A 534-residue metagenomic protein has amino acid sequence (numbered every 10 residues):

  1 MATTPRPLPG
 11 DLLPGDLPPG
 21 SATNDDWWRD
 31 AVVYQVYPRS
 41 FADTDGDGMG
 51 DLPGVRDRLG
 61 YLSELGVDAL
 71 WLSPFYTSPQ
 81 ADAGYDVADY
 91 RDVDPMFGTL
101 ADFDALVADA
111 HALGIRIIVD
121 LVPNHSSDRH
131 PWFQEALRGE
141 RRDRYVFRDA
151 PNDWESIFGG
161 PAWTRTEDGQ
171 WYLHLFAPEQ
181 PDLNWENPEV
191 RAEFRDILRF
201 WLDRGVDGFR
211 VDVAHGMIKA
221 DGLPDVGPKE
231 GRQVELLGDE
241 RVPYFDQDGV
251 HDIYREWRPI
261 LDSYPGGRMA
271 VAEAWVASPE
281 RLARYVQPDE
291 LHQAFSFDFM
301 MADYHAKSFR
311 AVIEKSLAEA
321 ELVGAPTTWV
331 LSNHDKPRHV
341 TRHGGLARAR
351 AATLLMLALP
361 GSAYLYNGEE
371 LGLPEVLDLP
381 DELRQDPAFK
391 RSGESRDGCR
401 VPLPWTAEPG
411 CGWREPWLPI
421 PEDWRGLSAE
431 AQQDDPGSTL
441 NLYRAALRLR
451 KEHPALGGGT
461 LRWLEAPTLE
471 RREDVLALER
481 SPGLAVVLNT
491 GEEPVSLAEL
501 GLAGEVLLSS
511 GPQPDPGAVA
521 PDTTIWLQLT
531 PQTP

Functional and structural regions predicted by a protein language model:
M1-G504, S509-P534: Active-site and adjacent substrate-binding regions of carbohydrate-active enzymes
